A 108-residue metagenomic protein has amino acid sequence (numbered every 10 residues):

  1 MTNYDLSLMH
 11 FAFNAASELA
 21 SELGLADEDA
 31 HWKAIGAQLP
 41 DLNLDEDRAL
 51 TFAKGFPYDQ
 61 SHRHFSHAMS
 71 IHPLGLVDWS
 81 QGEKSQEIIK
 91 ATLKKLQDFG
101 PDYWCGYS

Functional and structural regions predicted by a protein language model:
N3-S108: Active-site core of glycosidic bond-cleaving carbohydrate-active enzymes
